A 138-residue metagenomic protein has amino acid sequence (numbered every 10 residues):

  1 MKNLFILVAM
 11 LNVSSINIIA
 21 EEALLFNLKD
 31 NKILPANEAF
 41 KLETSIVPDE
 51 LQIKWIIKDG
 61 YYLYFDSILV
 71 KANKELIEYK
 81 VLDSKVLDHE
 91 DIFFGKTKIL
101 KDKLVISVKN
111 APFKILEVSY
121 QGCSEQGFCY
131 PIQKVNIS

Functional and structural regions predicted by a protein language model:
K2, N17-S138: Structural recognition of alpha-helix starts/caps
L4-S14: Sec-dependent N-terminal signal peptides
